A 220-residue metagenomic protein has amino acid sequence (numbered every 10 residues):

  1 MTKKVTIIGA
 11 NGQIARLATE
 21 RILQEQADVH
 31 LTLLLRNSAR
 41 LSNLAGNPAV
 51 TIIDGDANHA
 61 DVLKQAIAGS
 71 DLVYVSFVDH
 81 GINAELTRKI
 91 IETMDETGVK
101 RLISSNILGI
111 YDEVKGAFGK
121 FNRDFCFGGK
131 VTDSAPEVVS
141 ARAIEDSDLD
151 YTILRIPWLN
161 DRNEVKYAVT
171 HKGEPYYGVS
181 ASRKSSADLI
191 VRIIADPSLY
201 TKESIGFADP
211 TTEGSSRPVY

Functional and structural regions predicted by a protein language model:
T2-K3, V29, K100: Nucleotide donor/acceptor-binding cores
K3-E25: N-terminal Rossmann NAD(P)H-binding glycine-rich loop of SDR-like oxidoreductase domains
V5-T6, S38-E96, S104: NAD(P)H-binding glycine-rich loop region in Rossmannoid oxidoreductase-like domains and their noncatalytic homologs
T6-Q13, V131-A135, A143-D146, T152 (+2 more regions): Active-site-lining helix/loop region of Rossmann-like oxidoreductase modules
N11, L35-N37, L108: Residues in the short beta-alpha loop(s) of Rossmann-like NAD(P)-binding domains
A27-R36: Conserved glycine-rich Rossmann-like NAD(P)H-binding loop of the short-chain dehydrogenase/reductase
L35-R40, W158: Short, polar loop motifs at secondary-structure junctions
H80-T170: Glycine-/Pro-rich loop/turn segments that contact NAD(P) or position catalytic residues in Rossmann-like domains
